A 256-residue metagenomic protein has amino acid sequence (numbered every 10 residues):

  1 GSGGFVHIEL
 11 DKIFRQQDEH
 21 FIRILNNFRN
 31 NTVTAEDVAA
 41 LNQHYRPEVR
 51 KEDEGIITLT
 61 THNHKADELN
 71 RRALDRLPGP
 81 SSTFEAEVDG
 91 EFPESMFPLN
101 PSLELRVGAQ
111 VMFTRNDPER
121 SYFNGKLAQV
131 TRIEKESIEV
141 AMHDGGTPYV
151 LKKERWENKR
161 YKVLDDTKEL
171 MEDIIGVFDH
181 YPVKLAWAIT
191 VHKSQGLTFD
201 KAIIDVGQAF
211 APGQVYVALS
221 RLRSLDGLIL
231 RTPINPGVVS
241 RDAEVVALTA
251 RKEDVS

Functional and structural regions predicted by a protein language model:
G1-S121, L127-T131: Conserved helicase motor core of P-loop NTPases
M112-N116, R120-S256: C-terminal accessory regions
